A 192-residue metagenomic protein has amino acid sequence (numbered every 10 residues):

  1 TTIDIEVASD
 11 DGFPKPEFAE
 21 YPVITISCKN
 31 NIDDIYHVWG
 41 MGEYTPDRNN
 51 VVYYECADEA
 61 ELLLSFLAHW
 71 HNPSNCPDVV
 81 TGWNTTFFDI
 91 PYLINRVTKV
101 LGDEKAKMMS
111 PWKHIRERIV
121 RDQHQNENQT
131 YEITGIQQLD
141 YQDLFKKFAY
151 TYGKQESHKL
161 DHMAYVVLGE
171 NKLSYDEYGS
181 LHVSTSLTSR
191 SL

Functional and structural regions predicted by a protein language model:
T1-V79: Conserved RNase H-like, two-metal-ion catalytic cores of nucleic-acid enzymes
V23-D33, V79-S184: Metal-dependent phosphoesterase core characteristic of DEDDh/y 3'-5' exonuclease domains
D47, N72, G102, S174 (+1 more regions): Serine/threonine-rich low-complexity intrinsically disordered regions
R48-Y53, Y178-S191: Inter-lobe coupling/hinge region of RecA-like P-loop helicase motors
A60-L64, P91, H158, R190: Generic alpha-helical secondary structure signal
